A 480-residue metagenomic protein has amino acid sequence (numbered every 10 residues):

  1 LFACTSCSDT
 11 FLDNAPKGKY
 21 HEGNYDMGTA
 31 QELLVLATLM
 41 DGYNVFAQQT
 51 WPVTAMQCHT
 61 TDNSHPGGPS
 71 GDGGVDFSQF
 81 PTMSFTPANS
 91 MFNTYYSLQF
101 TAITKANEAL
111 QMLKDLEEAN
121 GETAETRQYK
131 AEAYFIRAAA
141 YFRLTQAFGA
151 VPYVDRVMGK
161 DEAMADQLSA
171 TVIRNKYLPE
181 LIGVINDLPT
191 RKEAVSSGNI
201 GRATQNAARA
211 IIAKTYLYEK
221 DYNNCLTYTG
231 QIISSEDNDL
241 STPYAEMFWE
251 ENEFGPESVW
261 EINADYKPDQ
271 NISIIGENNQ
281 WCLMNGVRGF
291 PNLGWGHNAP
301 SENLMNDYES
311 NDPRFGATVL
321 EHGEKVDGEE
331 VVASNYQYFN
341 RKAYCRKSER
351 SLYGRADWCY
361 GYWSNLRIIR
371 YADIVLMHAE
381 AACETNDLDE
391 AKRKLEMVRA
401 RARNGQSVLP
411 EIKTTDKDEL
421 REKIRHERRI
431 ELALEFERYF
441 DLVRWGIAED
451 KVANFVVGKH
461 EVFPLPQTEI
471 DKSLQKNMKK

Functional and structural regions predicted by a protein language model:
T5-D9, L33, Q99-A102, K176 (+6 more regions): Long, intrinsically disordered, low-complexity segments
C7-G74, V151, E180-L188, R202-S334 (+1 more regions): An aromatic- and glycine-enriched ligand-binding surface/loop that stacks and positions planar moieties
Q31-L34, T38-A47, S70-F148, M164 (+8 more regions): Conserved, well-structured interaction surfaces
G74-F77, P81-T82, N306-Y371: Flexible, polar/acidic helix-loop-strand segments at domain edges
A124-A131, A194-A207, I412-T415: A glycine-rich, coil/turn loop motif that links secondary-structure elements
I232, V375-H378, T385-G405: Active/binding-pocket-proximal capping segment
